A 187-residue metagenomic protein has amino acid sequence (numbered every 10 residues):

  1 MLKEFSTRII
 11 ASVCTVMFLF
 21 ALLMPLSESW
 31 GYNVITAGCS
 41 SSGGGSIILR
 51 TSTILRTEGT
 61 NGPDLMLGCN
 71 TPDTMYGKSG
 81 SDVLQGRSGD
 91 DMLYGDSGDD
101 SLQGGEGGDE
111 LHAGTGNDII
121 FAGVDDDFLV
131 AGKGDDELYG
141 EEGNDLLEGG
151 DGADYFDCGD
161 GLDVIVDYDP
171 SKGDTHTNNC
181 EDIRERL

Functional and structural regions predicted by a protein language model:
M1-T7: N-terminal secretory signal peptides that target proteins for export/translocation
S12-M24: Bacterial N-terminal signal peptides
L23-T36: Sec-dependent signal peptide cleavage junction
I35-G38, V83: Long, distal/terminal scaffolding or interaction modules with repetitive or compositionally biased sequence
S41-G44, L49-T51, E58-G59, G68 (+12 more regions): Glycine-centered beta-turn/loop sites at beta-strand termini
D145, L162-D163, Y168-S171: Extracellular beta-strand-rich, repetitive "passenger/adhesive" scaffolds that bind or process carbohydrates
T177-L187: Short, low-complexity, Pro/Ser/Thr/Gly-rich segments in the mature regions of secreted, periplasmic
